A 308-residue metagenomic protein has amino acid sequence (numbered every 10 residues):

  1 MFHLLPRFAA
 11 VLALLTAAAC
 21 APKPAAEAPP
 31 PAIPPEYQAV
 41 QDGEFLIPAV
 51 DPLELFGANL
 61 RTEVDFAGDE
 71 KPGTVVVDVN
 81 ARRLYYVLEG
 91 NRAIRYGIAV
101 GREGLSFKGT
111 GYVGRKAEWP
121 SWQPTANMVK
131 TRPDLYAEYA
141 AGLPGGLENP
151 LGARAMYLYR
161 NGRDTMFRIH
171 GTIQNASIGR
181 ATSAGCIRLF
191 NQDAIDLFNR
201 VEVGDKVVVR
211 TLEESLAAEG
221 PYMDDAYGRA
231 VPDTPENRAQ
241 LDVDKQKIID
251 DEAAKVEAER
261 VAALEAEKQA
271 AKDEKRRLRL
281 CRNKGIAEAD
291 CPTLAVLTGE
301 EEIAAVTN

Functional and structural regions predicted by a protein language model:
F2-L4, L12, C20-I187, N191-N308: N-terminal pre-domains immediately preceding structured catalytic cores
